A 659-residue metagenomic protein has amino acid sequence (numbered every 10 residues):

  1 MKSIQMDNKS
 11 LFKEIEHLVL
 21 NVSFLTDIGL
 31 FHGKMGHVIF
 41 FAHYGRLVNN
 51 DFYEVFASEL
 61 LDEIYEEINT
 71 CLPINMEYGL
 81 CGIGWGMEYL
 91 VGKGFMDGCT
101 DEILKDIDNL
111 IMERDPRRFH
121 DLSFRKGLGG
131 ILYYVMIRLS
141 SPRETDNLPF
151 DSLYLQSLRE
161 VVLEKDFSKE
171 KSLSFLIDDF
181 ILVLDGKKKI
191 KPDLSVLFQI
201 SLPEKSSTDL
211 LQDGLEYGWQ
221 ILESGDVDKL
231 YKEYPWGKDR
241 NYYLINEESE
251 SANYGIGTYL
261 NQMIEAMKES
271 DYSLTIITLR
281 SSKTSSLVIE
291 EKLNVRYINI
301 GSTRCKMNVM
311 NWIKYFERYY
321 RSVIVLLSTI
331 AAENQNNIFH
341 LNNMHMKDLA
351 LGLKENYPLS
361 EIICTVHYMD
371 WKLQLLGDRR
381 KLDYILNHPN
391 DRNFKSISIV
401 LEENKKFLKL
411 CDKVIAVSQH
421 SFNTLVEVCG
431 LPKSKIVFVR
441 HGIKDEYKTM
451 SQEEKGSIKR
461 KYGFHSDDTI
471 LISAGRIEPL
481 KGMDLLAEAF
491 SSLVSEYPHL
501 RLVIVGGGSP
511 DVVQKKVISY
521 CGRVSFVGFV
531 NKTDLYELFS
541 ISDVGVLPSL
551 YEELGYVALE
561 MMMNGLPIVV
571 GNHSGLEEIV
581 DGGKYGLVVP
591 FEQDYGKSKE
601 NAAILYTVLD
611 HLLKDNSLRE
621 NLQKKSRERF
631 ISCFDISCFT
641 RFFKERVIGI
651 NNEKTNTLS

Functional and structural regions predicted by a protein language model:
Y234-S285, N334: N-terminal subdomain of nucleotide-sugar transferases
D370, L386-V414: Membrane-proximal helix-turn-helix segments that form the acceptor-binding/catalytic region of lipid-linked
H420, G442: Carbohydrate-associated surface elements
H465-K481, A487-F490: Conserved donor-binding/catalytic core segment of Leloir-type glycosyltransferases
V513-T533: Nucleotide-activated donor-binding/catalytic signature segment of Leloir-type glycosyltransferases, i.e., the conserved
F529-V530, E537-S542: Short alpha-helical donor nucleotide-sugar binding micro-motif in glycosyltransferases
L550: Aromatic "clamp/platform" in nucleotide-sugar-dependent glycosyltransferases that forms part of the donor/acceptor
P567-V570, V580: Short hydrophobic beta-strand element within catalytic cores of glycosyltransferases and related nucleotide-activated
